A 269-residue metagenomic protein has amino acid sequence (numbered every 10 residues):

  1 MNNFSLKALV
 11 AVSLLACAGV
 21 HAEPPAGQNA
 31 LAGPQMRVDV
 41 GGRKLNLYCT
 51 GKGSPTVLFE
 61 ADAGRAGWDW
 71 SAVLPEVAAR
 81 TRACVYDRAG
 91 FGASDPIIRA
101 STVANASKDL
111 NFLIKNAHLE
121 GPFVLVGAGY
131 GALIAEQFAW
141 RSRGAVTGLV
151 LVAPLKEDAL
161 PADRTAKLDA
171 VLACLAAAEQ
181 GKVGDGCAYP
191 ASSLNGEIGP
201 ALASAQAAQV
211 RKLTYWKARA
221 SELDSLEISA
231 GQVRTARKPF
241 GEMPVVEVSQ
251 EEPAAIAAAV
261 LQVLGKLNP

Functional and structural regions predicted by a protein language model:
A8-C17: Bacterial N-terminal signal peptides
P25-K44: N-terminal cap/lid segment of alpha/beta-hydrolase-fold proteins
V40-A93: Conserved HGGG/HGGXW glycine-rich cap/lid loop of the alpha/beta-hydrolase fold
V85-Y130: Active-site loop/oxyanion-hole signature of alpha/beta-hydrolase fold enzymes
E120-D163: Conserved hydrolase catalytic core segment
V152-Y189: A catalytic-pocket lid/entrance helix-loop region that shapes and gates access to the active site across common
I198-E251, A258: Conserved serine/cysteine hydrolase catalytic core
Q250-P269: Catalytic active-site module of serine/aspartate enzymes centered on a nucleophile-bearing elbow/loop
